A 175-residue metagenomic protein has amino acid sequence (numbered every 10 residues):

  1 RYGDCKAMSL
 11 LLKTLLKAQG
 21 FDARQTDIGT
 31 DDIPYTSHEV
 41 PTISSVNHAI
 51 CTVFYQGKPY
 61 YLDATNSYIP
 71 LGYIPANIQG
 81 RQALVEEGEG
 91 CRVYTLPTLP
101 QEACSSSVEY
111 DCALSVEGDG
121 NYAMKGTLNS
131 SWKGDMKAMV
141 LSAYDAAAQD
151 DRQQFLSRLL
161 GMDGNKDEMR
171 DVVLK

Functional and structural regions predicted by a protein language model:
R1-K175: A sensor for short, sequence-defined functional sites
